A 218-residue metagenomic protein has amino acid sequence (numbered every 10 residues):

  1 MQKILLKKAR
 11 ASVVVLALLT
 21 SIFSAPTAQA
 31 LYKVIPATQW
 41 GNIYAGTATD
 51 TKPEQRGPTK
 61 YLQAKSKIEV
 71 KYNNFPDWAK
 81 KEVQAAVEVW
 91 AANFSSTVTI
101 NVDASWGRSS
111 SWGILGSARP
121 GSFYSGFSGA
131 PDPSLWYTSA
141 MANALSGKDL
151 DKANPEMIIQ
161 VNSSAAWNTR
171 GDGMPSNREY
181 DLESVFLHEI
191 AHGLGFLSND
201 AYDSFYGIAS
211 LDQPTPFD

Functional and structural regions predicted by a protein language model:
M1, V15, K71-Y72: Charged, low-complexity surface segments at secondary-structure and domain boundaries
Q2-V13: Bacterial N-terminal signal peptides that target proteins for export
S12-I22: Bacterial N-terminal signal peptides
S24-A30: Sec/Tat signal peptide C-region and signal peptidase I cleavage site
A30-L187, H192-D218: Extracellular zinc-dependent metalloprotease catalytic-domain scaffold
